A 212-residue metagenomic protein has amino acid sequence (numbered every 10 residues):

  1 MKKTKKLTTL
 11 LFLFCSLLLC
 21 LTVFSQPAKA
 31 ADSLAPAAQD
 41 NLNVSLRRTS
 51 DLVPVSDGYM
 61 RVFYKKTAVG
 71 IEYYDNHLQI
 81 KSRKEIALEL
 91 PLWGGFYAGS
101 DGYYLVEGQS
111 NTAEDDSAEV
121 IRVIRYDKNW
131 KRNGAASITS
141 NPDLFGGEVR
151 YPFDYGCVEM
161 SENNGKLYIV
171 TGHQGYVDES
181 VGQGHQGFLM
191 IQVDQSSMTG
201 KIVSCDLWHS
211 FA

Functional and structural regions predicted by a protein language model:
C20-D32: Sec-dependent signal peptide cleavage junction
A37-G70, A87-L92: Beta-strand-rich domains and repeat architectures in extracellular enzymes and scaffolds, especially beta-propellers
V44-P54, E89-S100, L144-M160, S204-A212: Repeated scaffold domains used in trafficking and secretory/extracellular systems, primarily beta-propellers
S56-R61, D101-V106, N164-V170: Entry beta-strands of beta-propeller and related beta-repeat scaffolds
K65-A68, Q109-D116, Q174-S180: Short glycine/acidic-enriched loop and turn motifs that connect beta-strands
I71-Y74, A118-W130, G182-M198: Beta-propeller blade signature
S82-I86, R132-D143, T199-W208: Beta-propeller fold detector
I169-A212: Acidic, serine/threonine- and glycine-rich low-complexity intrinsically disordered segments that serve as flexible
